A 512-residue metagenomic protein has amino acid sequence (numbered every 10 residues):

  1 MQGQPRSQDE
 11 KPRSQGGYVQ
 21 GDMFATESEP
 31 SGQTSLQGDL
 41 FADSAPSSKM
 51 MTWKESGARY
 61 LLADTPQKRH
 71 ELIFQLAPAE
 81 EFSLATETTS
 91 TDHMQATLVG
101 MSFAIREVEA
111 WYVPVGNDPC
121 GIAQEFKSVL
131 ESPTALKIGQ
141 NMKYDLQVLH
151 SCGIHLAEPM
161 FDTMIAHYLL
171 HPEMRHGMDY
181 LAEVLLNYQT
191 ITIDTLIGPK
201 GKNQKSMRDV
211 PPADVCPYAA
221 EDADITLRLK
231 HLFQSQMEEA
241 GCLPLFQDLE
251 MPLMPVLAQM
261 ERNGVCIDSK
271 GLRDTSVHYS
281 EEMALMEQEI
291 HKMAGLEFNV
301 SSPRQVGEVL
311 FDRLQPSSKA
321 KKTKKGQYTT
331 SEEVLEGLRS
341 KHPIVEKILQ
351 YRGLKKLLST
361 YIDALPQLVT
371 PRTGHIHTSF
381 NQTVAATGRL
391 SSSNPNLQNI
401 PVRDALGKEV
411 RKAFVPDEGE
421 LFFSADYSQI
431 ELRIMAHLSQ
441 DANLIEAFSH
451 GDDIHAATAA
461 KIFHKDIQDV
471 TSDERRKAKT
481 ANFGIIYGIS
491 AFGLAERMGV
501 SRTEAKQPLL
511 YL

Functional and structural regions predicted by a protein language model:
M1-V115, M142, L156-A157, E173-H176 (+11 more regions): Conserved "right-hand" nucleotidyltransferase catalytic core of DNA-directed polymerases
E71, Q75, P119-T134: Short, basic/hydrophobic alpha-helical segments
S132-K137, L296, G419-F422: Short active-site oxyanion
Q140-L146: Short, polar loop motifs at secondary-structure junctions
H150-M160, M174-Y180, D441-I445: A short alpha->loop->secondary-structure connector
H155-H171, L185, G451-H455: Conserved beta-strand -> loop -> alpha-helix junction used to position metal-binding or nucleic-acid-contacting
H450-E474: Generic long, charged, amphipathic alpha-helical segments
S472-G488: Amphipathic, charged-and-aliphatic alpha-helical interface segments that function as noncatalytic docking
